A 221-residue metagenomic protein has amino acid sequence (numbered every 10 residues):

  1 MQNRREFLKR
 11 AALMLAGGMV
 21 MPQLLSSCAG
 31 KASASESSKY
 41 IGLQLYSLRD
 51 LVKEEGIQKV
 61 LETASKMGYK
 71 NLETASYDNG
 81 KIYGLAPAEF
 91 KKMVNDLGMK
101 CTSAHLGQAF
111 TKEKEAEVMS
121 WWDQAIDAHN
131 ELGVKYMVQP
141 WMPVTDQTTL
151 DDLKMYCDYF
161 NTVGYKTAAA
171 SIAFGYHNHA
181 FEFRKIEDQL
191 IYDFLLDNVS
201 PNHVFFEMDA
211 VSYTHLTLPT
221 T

Functional and structural regions predicted by a protein language model:
M1-P22: N-terminal secretory signal peptides and thylakoid transit peptides that target proteins across membranes
A12, M21, N71, K112-F206: Active-site acidic/histidine proton-transfer and metal-coordination neighborhood in alpha/beta enzyme cores
Q23-E55: C-terminal segment of N-terminal export signals and the immediately downstream linker at the start of the mature
E36, L61-K66, Y83-C101, W121-G133 (+2 more regions): Acidic (Asp/Glu)-rich catalytic clusters
Y46-L48, A75-N79, L106-A109, M142-V144 (+2 more regions): Active-site beta-loop-alpha junctions enriched in small/polar residues
V52-T63, E115-D127, L216: Short, acidic/polar
N71-E73, G84-L85, K91-M93, S103 (+2 more regions): Mature catalytic domains of secreted/periplasmic carbohydrate-active enzymes
T214-T220: Conserved small/polar residues in nucleotide/adenosyl-binding loops
